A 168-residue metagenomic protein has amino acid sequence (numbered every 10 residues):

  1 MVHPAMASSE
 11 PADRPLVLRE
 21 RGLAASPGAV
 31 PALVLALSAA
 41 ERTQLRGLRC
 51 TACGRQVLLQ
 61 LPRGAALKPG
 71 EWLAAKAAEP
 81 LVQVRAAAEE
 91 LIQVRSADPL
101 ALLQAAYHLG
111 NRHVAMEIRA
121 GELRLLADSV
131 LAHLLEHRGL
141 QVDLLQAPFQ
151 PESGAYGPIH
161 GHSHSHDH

Functional and structural regions predicted by a protein language model:
M1-A29, C53, L125-H168: Helix-rich terminal scaffold detector
G22-R42: N-terminal structural module
R46-C50, P80-A86, A105-M116: Short, flexible, solvent-exposed loop/turn segments with mixed acidic/basic and small polar residues
R49-P62: Short, structured beta-strand/loop micro-motifs enriched in basic residues and often containing a Trp
V82-S96: Short glycine-/aliphatic-rich beta-strand segments at the starts of folded cytosolic domains
D98-L144: Conserved, well-structured core segments that form or line functional sites
